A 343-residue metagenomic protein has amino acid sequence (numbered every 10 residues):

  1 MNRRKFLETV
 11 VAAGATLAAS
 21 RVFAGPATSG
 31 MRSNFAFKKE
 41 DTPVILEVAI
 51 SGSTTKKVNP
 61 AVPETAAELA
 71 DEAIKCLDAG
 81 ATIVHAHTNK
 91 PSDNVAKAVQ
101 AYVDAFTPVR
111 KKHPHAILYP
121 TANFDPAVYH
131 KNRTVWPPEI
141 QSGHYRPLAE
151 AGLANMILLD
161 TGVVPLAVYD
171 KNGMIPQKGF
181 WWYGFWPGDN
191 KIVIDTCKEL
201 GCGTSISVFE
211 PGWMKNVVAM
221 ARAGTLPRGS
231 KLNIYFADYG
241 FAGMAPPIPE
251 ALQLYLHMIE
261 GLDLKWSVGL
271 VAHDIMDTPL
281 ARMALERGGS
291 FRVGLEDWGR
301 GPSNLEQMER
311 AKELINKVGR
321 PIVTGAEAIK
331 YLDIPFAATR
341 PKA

Functional and structural regions predicted by a protein language model:
K5-P26: N-terminal export signals
R21-A49: C-terminal segment of N-terminal export signals and the immediately downstream linker at the start of the mature
G52-E68, F124-P138, W181-Y183, S267-H273: Active-site mouth loops of central-metabolism enzymes
L69, H87, I157, V217 (+2 more regions): Conserved, mostly hydrophobic/aromatic
I83-Y102, F236: Glycine-rich, proline-tolerant flexible connector loops at the mouths of alpha/beta enzymes
V95-P120, Y255-G261, A311: Alpha-helix-loop-beta-strand connector modules within alpha/beta enzyme cores
A105-F106, R110-G184: Active-site beta->alpha loop and helix N-cap motifs at the rims of alpha/beta catalytic domains
L158-E286, S290-R292: Catalytic alpha/beta core domains of metabolic enzymes, predominantly
